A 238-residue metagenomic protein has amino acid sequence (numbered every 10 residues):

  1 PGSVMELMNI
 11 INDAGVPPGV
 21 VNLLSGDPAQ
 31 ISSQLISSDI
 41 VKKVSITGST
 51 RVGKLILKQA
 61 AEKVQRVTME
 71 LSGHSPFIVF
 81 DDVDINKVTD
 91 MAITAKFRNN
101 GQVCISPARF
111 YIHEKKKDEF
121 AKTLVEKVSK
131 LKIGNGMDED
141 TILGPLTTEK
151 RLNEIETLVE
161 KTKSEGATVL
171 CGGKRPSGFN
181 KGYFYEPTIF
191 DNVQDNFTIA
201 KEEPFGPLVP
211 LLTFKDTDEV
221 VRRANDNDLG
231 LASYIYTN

Functional and structural regions predicted by a protein language model:
P1-G19, V64, N86: Conserved small-residue-rich beta-alpha loop and adjacent elements that most often cradle the phosphate/pyrophosphate
P1-I10, L24-Q30, F80-V83, T213-T217: ATP-dependent adenylate-forming carboxylate-activation enzymes
G2, N22-L35, T50-L55, H74-V79: Conserved PLP phosphate-binding loop immediately N-terminal to the Schiff-base lysine helix in PLP-dependent enzymes
L7, N22-S45, E149: A structured beta-alpha segment of the ubiquitous adenosine-cofactor-binding alpha/beta core
A14-P18, I36-K43, N225-L231: Short, surface-exposed connector motifs at secondary-structure boundaries
L24-D27, T47, A95, T237: Conserved residues at the C-terminal ends of beta-strands
K43, S49-Q194, T217-D218, R223: ALDH superfamily catalytic-core signature
T141, G182-E186, E202-L208, D226-L231: Conserved glycine-rich beta-strand-loop-beta hairpin in the small C-terminal domain of fold type I
